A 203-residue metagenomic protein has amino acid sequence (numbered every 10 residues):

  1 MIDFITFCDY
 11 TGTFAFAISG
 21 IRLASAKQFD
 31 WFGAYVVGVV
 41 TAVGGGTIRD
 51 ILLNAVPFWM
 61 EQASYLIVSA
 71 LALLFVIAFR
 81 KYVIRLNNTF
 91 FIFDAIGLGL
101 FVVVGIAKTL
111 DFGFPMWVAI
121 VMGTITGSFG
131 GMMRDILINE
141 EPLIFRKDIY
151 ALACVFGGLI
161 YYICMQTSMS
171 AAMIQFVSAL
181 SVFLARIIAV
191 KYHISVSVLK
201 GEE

Functional and structural regions predicted by a protein language model:
M1, I194-E203: Intrinsically disordered, low-complexity non-transmembrane regions of multi-pass membrane transporters
M1-F4, D50-M60, G105-V118, I163-I174: Helix-coil boundary and interhelical linker segments in multi-pass alpha-helical membrane proteins
M1-L53: N-terminal topogenic module of multi-pass integral membrane proteins
I2-T13, P57-L71, P115-G127: Structural signature of hydrophobic alpha-helical transmembrane segments
A17-K27, D50, L74-N87, M132-P142 (+1 more regions): C-terminal ends of transmembrane helices
F32-V40, Q62-L66, N87-L98, M122 (+2 more regions): Cytoplasmic-side transmembrane-helix entry/capping segments in multi-pass membrane proteins
V36-V40, T47-L53, V121, I125 (+2 more regions): Short, structured motif recognition centered on aromatic/hydrophobic residues
L71-K108: Ordered, amphipathic secondary-structure segments that act as subunit-interaction surfaces in large macromolecular
